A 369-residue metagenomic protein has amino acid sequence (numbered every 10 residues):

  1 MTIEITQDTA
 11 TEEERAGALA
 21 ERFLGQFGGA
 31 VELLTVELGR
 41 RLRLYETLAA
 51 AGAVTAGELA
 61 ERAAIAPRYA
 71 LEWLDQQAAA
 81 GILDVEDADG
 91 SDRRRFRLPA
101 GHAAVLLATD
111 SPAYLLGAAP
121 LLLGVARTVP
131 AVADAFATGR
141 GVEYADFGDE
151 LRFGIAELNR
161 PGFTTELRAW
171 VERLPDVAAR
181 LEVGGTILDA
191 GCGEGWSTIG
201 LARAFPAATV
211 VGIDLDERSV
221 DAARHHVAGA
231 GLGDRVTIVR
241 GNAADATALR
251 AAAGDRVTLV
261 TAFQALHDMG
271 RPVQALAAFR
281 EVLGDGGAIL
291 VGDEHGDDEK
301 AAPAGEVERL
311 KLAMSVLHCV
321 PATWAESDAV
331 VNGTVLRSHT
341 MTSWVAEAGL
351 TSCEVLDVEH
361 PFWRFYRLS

Functional and structural regions predicted by a protein language model:
G25-G39, T47, Q76-G185: Conserved Class I S-adenosyl-L-methionine-dependent methyltransferase catalytic core
A53-E61: Short acidic, hydrophobic short linear motifs in intrinsically disordered regions
I65-Q76: Short amphipathic alpha-helical interaction segments
R127-L276: Conserved adenosyl
T186, G287-A288: Short glycine-centered segments of the SAM/dcSAM-binding site in methyltransferase folds
V273-D285: A short glycine-rich, Lys/Arg-flanked "PGG" loop and its adjoining helix->strand segment in the class I
G292-A348: C-terminal alpha-helical "lid/dimerization" subdomain adjacent to the S-adenosyl-L-methionine
G349-S369: Core SAM-dependent methyltransferase catalytic element
